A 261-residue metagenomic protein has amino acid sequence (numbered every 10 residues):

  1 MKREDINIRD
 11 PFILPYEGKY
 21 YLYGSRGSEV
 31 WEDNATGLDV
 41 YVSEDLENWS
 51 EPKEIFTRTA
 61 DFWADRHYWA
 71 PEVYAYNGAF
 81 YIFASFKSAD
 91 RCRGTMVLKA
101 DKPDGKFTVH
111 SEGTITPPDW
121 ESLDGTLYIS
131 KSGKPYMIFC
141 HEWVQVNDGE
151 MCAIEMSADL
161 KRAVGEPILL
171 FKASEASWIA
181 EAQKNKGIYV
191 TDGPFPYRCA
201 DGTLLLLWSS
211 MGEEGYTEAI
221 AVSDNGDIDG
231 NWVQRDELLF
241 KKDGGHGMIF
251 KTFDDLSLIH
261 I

Functional and structural regions predicted by a protein language model:
M1-H260: Carbohydrate-active catalytic/glycan-binding domains of CAZyme proteins, especially the secreted or lumenal ectodomains
